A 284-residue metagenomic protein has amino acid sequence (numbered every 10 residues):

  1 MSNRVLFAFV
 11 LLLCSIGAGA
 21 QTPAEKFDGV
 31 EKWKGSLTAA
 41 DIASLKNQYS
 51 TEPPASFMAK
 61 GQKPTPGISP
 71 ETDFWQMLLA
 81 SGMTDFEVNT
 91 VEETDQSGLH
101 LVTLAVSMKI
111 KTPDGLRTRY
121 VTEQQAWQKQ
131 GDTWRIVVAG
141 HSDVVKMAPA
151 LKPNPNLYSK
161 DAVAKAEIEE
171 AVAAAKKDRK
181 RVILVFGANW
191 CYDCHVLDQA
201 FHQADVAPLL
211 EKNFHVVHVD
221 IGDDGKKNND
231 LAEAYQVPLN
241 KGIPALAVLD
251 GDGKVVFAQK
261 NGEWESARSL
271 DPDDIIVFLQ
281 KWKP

Functional and structural regions predicted by a protein language model:
A18-Q48, M147-D161, A166: Short, low-complexity N-terminal intrinsically disordered segments enriched in polar/charged residues
D41-A59, F186, L210: Short, well-ordered alpha-helical segments enriched in acidic and aromatic residues
P70-G115, G222-K227: Surface-exposed, charged secondary-structure patches
R119-M147: Short beta-strand edge/turn micro-motifs at domain boundaries
A162-A164, Q199, Q203-N228: Thiol-based oxidoreductase modules, predominantly thioredoxin-like and allied folds used for disulfide exchange
V163-V182: A short beta-strand-turn-helix
F186-F201: Conserved redox-active cysteine motifs that mediate thiol-disulfide chemistry, especially di-cysteine Cys-X(1-2)-Cys
N240-P284: Non-catalytic, surface beta->alpha helical segment in thiol-disulfide oxidoreductase systems
